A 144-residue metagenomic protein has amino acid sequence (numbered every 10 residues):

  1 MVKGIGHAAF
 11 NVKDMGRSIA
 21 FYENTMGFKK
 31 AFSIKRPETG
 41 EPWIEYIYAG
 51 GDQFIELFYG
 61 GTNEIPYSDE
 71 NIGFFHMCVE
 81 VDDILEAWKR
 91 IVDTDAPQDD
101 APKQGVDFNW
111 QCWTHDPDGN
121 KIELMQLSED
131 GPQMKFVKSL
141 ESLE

Functional and structural regions predicted by a protein language model:
M1-R17, F74-V79, S128-E144: N-terminal beta-strand motif that seeds the catalytic metal site of vicinal oxygen chelate
V2, A9-F54: Core segments of cupin and vicinal oxygen chelate
G4-K13, W43-A49, I65-R90, W110-H115 (+1 more regions): Vicinal oxygen chelate
S18-F21, A87-I91: Hydrophobic side chains in well-ordered alpha-helices
F32-S33, E41-P42, T62-Y67, D100 (+1 more regions): A short, acidic/glycine-rich surface segment
Y46, W88-E144: Vicinal oxygen chelate
F54-E56, K121: Short hydrophobic-acidic sequence motifs that mark active-site Asp/Glu residues
Y59-N63, Q126-L127: Acetyl-CoA-dependent GNAT
